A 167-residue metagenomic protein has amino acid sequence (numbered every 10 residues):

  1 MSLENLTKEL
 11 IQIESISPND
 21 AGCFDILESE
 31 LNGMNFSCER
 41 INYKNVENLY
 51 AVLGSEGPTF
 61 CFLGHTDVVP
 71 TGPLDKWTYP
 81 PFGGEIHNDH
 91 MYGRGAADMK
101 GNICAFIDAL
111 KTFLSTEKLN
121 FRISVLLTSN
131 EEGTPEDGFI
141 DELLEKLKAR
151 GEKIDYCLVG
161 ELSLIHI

Functional and structural regions predicted by a protein language model:
M1-R94, S115-L119: Acidic/His- and Gly-rich active-site-bordering loop/insert found across diverse amide/peptide-bond hydrolases
N19, G72, K100-G101, T134-P135: Residues that form or flank phosphate/diphosphate-binding pockets in enzymes that use nucleotide phosphates
D89-A105: Glycine/serine-rich anion-binding loops at beta->alpha junctions that coordinate negatively charged ligand groups
I103-I165: Acidic/histidine-rich catalytic neighborhood of metal-dependent amide-processing enzymes
